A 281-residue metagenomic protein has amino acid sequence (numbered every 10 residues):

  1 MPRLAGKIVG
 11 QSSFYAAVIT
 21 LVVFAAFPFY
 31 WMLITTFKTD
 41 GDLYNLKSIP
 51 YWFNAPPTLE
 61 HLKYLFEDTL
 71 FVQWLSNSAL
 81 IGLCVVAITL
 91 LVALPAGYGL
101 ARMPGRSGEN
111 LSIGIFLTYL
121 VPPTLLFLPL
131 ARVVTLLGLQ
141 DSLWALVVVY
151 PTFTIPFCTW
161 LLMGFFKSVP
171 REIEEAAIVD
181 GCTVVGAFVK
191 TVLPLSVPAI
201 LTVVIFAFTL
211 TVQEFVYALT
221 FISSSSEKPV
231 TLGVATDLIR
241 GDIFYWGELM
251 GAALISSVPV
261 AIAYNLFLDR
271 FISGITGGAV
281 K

Functional and structural regions predicted by a protein language model:
L4-K281: A structural signal for multi-pass alpha-helical bundles of membrane permease subunits that mediate small-molecule
